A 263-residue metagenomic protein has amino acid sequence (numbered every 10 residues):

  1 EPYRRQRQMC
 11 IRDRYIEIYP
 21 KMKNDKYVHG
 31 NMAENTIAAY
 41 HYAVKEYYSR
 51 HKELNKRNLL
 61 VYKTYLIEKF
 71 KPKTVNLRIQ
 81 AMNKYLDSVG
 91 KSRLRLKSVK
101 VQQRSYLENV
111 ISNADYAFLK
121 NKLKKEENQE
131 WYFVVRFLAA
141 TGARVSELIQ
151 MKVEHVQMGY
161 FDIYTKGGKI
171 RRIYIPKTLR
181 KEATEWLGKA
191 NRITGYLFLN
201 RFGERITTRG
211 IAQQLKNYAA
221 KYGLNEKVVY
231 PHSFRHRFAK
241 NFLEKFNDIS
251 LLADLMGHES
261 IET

Functional and structural regions predicted by a protein language model:
E1-I11: Single conserved hydrophobic/aromatic residue that forms the stacking wall/gate of nucleotide- or nucleobase-binding
P2, N225-F246, E259-E262: Short basic/aromatic active-site micro-motif
Y19-L107: N-terminal core-binding DNA-recognition domain of tyrosine recombinases/integrases
Q103-K120, G168-T178, N191-T194: DNA breakage-rejoining catalytic core of tyrosine-based enzymes
N113-V145, K169: Basic, Lys/Arg- and aromatic-enriched nucleic-acid-binding interface segment
T141, Q150-E185: Conserved tyrosine-mediated DNA breakage-rejoining catalytic core shared by Y-recombinases
V156-M158, T207, V228, N247-T263: Short, polar N-cap/turn motifs at the start of nucleic acid-interacting alpha helices
P176-E226: Active-site/catalytic core of tyrosine-dependent DNA strand-transfer enzymes
